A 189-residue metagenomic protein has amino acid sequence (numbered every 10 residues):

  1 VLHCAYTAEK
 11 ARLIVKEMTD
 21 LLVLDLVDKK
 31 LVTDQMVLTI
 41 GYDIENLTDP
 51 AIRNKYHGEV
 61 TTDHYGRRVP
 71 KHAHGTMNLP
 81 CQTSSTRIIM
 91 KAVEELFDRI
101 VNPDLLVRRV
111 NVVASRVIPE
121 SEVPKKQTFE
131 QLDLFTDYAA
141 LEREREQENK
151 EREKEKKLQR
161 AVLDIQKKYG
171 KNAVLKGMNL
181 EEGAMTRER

Functional and structural regions predicted by a protein language model:
V1-R189: Basic, low-complexity intrinsically disordered segments
